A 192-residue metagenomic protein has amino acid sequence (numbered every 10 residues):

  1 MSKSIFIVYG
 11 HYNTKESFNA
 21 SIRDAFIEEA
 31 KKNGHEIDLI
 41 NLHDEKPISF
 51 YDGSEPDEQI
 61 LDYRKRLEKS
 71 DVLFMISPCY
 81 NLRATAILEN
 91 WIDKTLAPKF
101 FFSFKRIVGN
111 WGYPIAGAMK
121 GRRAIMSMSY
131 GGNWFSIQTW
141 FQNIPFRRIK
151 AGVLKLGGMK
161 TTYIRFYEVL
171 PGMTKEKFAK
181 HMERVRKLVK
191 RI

Functional and structural regions predicted by a protein language model:
S2-H35, Y167: N-terminal beta1-alpha1 ligand-phosphate binding loop
V8-G10, I40, S127-S129: Short hydrophobic segments within beta-strands
H11-N13, E45, Y130-F135, E168-G172: A short, flexible beta-alpha/helix-coil linker loop
N33-D38, M159-T161: A generic structural motif
L39-E58: N-terminal beta-loop-helix "entrance" segment that forms/cooperates in small-molecule cofactor or anionic ligand
D52-K69, H181-R184, L188-R191: Glycine-rich, highly charged phosphate/nucleotide-binding loops
P56-R148: Helix-loop-strand module that forms the ligand-binding subsite of alpha/beta enzymes
S136-I192: Glycine-rich phosphate/pyrophosphate-binding loop and the adjoining helix
